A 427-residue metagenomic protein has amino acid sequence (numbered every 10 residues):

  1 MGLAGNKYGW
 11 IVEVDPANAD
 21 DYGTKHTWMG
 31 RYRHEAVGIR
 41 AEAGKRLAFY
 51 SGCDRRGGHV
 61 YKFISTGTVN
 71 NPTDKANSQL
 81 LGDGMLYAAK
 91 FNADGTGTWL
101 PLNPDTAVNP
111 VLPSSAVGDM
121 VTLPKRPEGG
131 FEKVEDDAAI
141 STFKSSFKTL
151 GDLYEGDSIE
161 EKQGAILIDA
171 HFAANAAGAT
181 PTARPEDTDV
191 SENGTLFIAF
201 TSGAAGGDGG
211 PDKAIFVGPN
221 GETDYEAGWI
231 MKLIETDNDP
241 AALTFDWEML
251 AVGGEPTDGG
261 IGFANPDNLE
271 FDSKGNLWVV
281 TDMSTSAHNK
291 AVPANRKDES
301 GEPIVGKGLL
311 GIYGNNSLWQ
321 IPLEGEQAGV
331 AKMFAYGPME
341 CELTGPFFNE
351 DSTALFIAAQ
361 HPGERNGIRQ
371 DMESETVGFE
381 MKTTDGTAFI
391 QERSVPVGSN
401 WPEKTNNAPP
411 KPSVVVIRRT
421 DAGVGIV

Functional and structural regions predicted by a protein language model:
M1-V427: Conserved small-residue
